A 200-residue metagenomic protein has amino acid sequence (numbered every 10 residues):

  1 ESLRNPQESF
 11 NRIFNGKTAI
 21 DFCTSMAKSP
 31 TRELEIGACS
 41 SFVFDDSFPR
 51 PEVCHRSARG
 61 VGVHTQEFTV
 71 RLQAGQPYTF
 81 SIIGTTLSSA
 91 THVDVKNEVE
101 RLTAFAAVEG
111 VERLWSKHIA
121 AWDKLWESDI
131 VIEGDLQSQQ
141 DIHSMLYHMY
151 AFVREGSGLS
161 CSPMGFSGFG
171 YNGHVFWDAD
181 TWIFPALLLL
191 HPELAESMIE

Functional and structural regions predicted by a protein language model:
E1-Y171: Acidic/polar, glycine-enriched structural segments that form the non-catalytic walls/loops of the carbohydrate-binding
D135-S144, D180-E200: Carboxylate/His-rich catalytic cores and anion/metal-binding grooves
G168-H174, A179, P185: Segments forming glycine/polar-rich beta-alpha architectures that bind adenosine-containing cofactors
